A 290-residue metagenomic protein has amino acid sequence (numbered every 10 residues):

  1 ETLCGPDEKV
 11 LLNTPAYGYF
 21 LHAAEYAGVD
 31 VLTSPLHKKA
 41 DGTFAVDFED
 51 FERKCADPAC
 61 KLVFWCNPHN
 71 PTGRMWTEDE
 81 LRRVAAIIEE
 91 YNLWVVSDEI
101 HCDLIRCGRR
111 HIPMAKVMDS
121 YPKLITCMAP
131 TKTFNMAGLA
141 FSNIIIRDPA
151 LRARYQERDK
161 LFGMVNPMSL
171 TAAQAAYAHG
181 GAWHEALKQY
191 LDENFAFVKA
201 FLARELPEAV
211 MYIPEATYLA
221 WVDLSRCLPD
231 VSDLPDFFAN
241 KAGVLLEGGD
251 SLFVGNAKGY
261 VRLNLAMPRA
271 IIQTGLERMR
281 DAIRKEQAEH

Functional and structural regions predicted by a protein language model:
E1, L12-V31: Substrate-binding/gating loop at the entrance of the active-site cleft, primarily in PLP-dependent aminotransferase-like
E1-K9, L228: Phosphate-binding glycine-rich loop
L11, R53, F237-L245, L252-H290: PLP-dependent enzyme catalytic core of the Aspartate aminotransferase-like
A27, P58, E90-Y91, A242 (+1 more regions): Helix C-cap/helix->beta junction micro-motif
K38-R106: Active-site phosphate-binding strand-loop segment of PLP-dependent enzymes
V117-A153, N166, G259: Active-site PLP attachment segment
A153-D159, A176-K199, V231: Structural signature of PLP-dependent enzymes
Q174, L191-K199, M211-L224: Conserved glycine-rich beta-strand-loop-beta hairpin in the small C-terminal domain of fold type I
